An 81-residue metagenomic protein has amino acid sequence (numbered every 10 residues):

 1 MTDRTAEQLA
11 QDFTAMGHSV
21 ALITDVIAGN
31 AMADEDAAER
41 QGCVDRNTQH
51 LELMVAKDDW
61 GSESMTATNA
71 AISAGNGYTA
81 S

Functional and structural regions predicted by a protein language model:
M1-S81: Beta-rich interaction/scaffold domains
